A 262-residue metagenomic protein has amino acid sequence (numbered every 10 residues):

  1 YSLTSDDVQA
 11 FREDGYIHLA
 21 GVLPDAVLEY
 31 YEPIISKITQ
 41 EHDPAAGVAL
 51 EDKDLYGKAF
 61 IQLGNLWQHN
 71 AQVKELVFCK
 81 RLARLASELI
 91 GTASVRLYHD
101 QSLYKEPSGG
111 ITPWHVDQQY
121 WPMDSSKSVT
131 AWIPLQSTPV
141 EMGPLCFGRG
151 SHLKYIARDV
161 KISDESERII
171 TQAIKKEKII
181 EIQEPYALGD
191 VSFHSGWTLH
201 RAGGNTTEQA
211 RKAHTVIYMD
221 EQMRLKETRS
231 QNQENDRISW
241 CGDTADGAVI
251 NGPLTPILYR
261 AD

Functional and structural regions predicted by a protein language model:
Y1-D14, A20-W114, Y120-P122, D159-V160 (+2 more regions): Non-heme Fe(II)-dependent double-stranded beta-helix
Q9, T138-R201, M223: Double-stranded beta-helix
P24-D25, S102-Y104, G109, Q119 (+4 more regions): Short, solvent-exposed loop/turn segments at secondary-structure junctions
I38-E41, A45, D159-V160, V191-F193 (+1 more regions): Non-heme Fe(II)/2-oxoglutarate
I90, V116-S128, I179-I180, Y186 (+1 more regions): A short beta-loop-beta micro-motif enriched in histidine and acidic residues
T92-A93, Q118, M123, P134-P144 (+1 more regions): Active-site region of the double-stranded beta-helix
V116-D117, D164-K178, E208-A210, R229-N235: Short, surface-exposed loop/helix-turn segments at secondary-structure junctions that function as lids/hinges flanking
